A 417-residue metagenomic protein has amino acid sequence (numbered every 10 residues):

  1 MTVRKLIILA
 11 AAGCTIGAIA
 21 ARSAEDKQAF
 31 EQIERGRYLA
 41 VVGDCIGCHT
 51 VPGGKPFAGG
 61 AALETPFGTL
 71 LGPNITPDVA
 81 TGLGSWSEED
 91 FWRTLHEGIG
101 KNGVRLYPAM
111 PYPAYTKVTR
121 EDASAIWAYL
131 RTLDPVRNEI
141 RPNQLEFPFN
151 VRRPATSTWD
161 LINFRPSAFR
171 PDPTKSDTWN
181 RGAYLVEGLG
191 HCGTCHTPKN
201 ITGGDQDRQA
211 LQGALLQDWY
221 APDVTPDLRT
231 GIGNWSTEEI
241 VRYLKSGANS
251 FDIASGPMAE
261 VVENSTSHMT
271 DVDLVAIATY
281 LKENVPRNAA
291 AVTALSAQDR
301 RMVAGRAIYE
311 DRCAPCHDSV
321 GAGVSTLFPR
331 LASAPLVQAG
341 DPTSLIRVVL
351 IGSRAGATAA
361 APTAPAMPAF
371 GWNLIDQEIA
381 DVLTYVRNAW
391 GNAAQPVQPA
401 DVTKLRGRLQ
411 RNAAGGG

Functional and structural regions predicted by a protein language model:
M1-L9: Bacterial N-terminal signal peptides that target proteins for export
I8-G17: Bacterial N-terminal signal peptides
A20-D26: Boundary at the C-terminal end of the N-terminal hydrophobic targeting segment
Q28-E31, T50-T69, K101-A183, E187-G188 (+4 more regions): Flexible coil segments in periplasmic/lumen-exposed cytochrome c-class electron-transfer proteins
A29-T50: Mature N-terminal segment immediately following signal peptide/propeptide cleavage in secreted/periplasmic
L83-I99, G103, A125, G233-T237: Aromatic- and charge-enriched surface segment that lines or borders ligand/interaction sites
T237, L244, A248, A332-D381: Extended, polar beta-sheet/loop recognition surfaces of beta-rich domains that mediate binding to diverse ligands
R306-R347, T363: C-terminal structural cap/anchor segments
